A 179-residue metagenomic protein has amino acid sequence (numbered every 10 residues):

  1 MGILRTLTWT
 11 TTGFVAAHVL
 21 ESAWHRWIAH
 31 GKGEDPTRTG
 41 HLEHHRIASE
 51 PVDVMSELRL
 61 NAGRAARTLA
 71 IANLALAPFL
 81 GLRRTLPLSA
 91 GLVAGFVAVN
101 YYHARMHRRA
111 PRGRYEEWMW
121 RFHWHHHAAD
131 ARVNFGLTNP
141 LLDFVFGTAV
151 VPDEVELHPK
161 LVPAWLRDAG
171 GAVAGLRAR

Functional and structural regions predicted by a protein language model:
M1-H25: Membrane-anchoring/interfacial helices and their immediately flanking loops in integral membrane proteins
A17-N100, A104-W165, L176: Membrane-embedded catalytic scaffold of the fatty acid hydroxylase/desaturase
L166-G171: Short, mixed-charge aromatic SLiMs
A172-R179: Membrane-proximal intrinsically disordered regions of secretory-pathway and membrane-system proteins
